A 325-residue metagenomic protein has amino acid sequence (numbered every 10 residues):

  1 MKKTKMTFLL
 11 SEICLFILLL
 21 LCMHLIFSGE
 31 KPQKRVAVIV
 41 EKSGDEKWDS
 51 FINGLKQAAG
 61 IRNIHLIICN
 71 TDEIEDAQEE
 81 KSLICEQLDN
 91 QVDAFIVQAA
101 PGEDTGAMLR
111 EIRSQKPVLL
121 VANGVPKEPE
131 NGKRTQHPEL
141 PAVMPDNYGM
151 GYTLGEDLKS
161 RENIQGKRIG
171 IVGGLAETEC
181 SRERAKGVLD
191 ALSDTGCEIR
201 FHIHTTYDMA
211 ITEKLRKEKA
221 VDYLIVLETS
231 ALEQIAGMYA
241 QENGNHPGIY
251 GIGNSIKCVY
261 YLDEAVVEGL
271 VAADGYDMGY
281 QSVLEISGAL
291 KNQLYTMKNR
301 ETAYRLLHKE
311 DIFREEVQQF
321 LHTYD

Functional and structural regions predicted by a protein language model:
L9-H24: Hydrophobic membrane-insertion alpha-helices, especially the h-region of bacterial N-terminal signal peptides
V36-N53, A58, I67-A77, A100-G102 (+1 more regions): Extracytoplasmic "Venus flytrap"
K47-R62, M150-L154, E179-E198, Q234: Short, solvent-exposed amphipathic alpha-helices that sit in or adjacent to ligand/effector-binding or catalytic
I96-S114, V188, I203-V259: Hydrophobic alpha-helical
D104-G149, S255-D263: Flexible loop/hinge segments that line or gate small-molecule binding clefts
L119-E130, E228-S230, A240-L270, L306-D311: Venus flytrap/periplasmic-binding-protein-like
P141-R168, N254-C258, A273-K291: Hydrophobic alpha-helical segments within soluble ligand-binding/sensing domains
D277-D325: Hinge/cleft segment of the Venus flytrap/periplasmic-binding protein
